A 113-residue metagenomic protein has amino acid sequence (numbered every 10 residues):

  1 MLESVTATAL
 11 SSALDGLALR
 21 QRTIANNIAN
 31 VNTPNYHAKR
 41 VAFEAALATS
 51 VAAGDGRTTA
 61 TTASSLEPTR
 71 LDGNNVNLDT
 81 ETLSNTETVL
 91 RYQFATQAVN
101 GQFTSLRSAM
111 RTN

Functional and structural regions predicted by a protein language model:
M1-N113: Amphipathic alpha-helical polymerization modules
